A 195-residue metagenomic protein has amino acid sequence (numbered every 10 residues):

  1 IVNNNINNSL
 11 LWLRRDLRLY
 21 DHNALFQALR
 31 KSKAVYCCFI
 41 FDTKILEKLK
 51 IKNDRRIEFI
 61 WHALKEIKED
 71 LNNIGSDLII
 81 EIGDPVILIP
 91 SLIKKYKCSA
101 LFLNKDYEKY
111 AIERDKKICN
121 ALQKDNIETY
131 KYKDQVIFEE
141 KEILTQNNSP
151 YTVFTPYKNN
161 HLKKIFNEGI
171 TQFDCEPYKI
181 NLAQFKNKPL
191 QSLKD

Functional and structural regions predicted by a protein language model:
I1-F166: Trp/Phe/Arg-rich N-terminal binding region typifying the photolyase-homology
P150-D195: Glycine/tryptophan-enriched, flexible segments
